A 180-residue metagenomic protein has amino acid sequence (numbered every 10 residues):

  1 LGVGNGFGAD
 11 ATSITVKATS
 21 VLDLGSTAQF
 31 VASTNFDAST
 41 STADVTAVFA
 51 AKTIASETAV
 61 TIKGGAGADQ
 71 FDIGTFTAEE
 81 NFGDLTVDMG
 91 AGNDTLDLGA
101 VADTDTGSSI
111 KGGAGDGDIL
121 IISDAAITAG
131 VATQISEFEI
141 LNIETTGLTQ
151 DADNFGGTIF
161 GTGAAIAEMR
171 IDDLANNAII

Functional and structural regions predicted by a protein language model:
L1-I180: Solvent-exposed, low-complexity segments and loops of surface/extracellular structural proteins
